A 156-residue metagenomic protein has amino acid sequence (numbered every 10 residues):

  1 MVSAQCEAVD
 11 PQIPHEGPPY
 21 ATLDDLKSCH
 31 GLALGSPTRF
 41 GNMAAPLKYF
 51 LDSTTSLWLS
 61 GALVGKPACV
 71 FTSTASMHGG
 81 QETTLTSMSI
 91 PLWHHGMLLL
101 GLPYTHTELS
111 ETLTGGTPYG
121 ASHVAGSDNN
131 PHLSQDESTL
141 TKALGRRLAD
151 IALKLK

Functional and structural regions predicted by a protein language model:
M1-A62, V124-K156: N-terminal beta1-alpha1-beta2 submodule of the flavodoxin-like/Rossmannoid cofactor-binding fold
A8-V9, T112-V124: Short, flexible, mixed-charge acidic loops at enzyme active sites
G31, G79-G80, L100, G120-A121 (+1 more regions): Glycine-centered flexibility motif
G35, R39, A45, C69 (+6 more regions): Short, electropositive, low-hydrophobicity segments enriched in small/polar residues
V64-T117: Short, glycine-/small-residue-rich phosphate/pyrophosphate-handling segment
